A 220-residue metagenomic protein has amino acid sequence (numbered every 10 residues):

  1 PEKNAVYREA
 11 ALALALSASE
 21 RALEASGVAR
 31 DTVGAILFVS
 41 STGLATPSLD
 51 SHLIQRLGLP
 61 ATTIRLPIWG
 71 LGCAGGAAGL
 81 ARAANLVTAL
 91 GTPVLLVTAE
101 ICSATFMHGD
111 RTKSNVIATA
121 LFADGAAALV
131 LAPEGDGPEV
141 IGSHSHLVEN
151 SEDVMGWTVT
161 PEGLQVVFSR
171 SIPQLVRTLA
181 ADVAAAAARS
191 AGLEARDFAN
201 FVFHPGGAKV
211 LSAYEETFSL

Functional and structural regions predicted by a protein language model:
P1-R8, H108-T178, D182-A186: Condensing-enzyme catalytic core mediating Claisen C-C bond formation in acyl metabolism
E2-A5, E9, A13, S40-T92 (+2 more regions): Conserved catalytic cysteine-centered active-site region of acyl-thioester-dependent Claisen-condensing enzymes
A18-V33, D182-A199: Phosphate/pyrophosphate-binding loops at sites that engage ATP/ADP/AMP, CoA/4′-phosphopantetheine, polyphosphate
A29, L59-P60, G72, L86-L90 (+3 more regions): Solvent-exposed alpha-helices and their adjacent loops that cap or buttress functional pockets in soluble metabolic
R30-G34, A61-I64, A89-V94, V116-I117 (+3 more regions): Short coil/turn connectors at secondary-structure junctions
I36-A45, F198-Y214: Glycine-rich phosphate-binding loops at beta-strand->alpha-helix junctions
V39, W69, P93-E100, A123 (+1 more regions): Short beta-strand segments
I68, G75-R82, I101-G125: Active-site glycine-rich loop that binds ribose-phosphate moieties when present
